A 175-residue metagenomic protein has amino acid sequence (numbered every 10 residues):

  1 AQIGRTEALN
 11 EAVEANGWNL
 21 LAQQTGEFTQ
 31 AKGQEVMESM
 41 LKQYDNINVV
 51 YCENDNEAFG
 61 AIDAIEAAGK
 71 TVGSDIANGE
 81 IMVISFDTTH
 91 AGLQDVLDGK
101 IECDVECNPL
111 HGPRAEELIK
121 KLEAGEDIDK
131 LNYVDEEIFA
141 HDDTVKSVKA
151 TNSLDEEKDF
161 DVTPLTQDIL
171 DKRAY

Functional and structural regions predicted by a protein language model:
Q2-N10: Short, surface-exposed alpha-helical segments at coil->helix boundaries
L9, G26-Q94, E116: Hydrophobic alpha-helical
E11-V13, C107, H111-Y175: Hinge/cleft segment of the Venus flytrap/periplasmic-binding protein
A12, N16, Q43, A64 (+3 more regions): Change "in soluble alpha/beta enzymes" to "in soluble alpha/beta proteins
A12-Q30: Short beta-strand elements in bilobed, periplasmic/extracellular small-molecule ligand-binding domains
L20, N46-I47, I101: Local beta-strand N-terminus motif with an aromatic residue
L20-Q23, V83, D104, I138: Conserved beta-strand scaffold positions in the cores of enzyme catalytic domains, especially in NTP/NDP-utilizing
Q23, D98-P109: Short beta-strand elements at the ligand-binding edges of bilobed clamshell
